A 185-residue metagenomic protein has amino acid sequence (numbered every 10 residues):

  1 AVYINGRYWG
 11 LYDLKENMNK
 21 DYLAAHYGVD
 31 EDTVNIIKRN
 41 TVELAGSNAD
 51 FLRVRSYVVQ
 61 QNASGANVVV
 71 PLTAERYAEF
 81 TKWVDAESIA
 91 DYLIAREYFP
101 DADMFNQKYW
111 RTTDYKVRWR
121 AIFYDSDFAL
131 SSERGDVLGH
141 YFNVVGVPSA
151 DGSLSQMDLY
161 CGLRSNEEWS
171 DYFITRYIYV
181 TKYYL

Functional and structural regions predicted by a protein language model:
Y12, Y22, L130-R134: A short beta-to-alpha transition loop/helix N-cap that caps and shapes the active-site region
D13-D101, T113-D114, F142-L154, Y179: ATP-dependent phospho-/nucleotidyl transfer catalytic cores
N106-D114: Catalytic-loop signature of eukaryotic-like protein kinases
Y115-L185: C-terminal catalytic region of ATP-dependent kinase domains
